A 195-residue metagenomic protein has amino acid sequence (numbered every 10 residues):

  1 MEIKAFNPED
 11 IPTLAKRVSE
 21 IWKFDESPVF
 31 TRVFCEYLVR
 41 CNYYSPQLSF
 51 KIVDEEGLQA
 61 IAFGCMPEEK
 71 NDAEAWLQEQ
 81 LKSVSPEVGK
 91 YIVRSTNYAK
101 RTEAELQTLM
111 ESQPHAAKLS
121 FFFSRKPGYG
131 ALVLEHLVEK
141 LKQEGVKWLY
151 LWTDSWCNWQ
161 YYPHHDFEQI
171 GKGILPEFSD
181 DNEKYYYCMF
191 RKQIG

Functional and structural regions predicted by a protein language model:
M1-K16: A short beta-loop-alpha structural element at the N-terminal edge of CoA-dependent acyl/N-acetyltransferase catalytic
S27-F50, E55, F63-M66: Active-site rim helix/loop that mediates acceptor-substrate recognition in acyltransferases
E56-I61, A117: Glycine-rich phosphate/pyrophosphate-binding loop shared by adenosine-nucleotide-utilizing enzymes
P67-F121, E177-N182: Conserved acyl-donor/pantetheine-binding loop and adjacent beta-alpha core of acyl/acetyltransferases and related
A116-A117, L141-D154: Conserved GNAT acetyl-CoA-binding A-motif
S120-K126, Y150-Q160, E177: Conserved beta-strand-loop-alpha-helix junction that forms the acyl-donor binding cleft
K126-K140, H164: Conserved acetyl-CoA-binding loop-helix of GNAT-fold acetyltransferases
Y150-W152, E168-Y186: Conserved catalytic-core motifs of GNAT/GCN5-like acyltransferases
